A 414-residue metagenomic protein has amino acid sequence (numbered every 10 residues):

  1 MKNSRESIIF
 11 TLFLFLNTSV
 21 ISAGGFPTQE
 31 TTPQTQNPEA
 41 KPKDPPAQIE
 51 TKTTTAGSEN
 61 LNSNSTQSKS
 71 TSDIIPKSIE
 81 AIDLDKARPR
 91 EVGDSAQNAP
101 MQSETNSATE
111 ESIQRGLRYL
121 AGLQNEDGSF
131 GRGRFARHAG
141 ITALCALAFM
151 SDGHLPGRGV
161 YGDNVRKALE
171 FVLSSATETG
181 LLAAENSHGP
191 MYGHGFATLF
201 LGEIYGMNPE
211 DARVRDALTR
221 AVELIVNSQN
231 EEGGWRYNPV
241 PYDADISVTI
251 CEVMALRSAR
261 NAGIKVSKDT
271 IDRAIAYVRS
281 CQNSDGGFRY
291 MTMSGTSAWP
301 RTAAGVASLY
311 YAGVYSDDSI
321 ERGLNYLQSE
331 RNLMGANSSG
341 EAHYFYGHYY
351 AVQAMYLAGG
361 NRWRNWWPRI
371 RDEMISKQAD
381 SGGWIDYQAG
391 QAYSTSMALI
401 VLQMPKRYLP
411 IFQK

Functional and structural regions predicted by a protein language model:
M1-Q29: Sec-dependent N-terminal signal peptides
A23-N64: N-terminal propeptides/low-complexity segments immediately following signal peptides in secreted or periplasmic proteins
F26, Q413-K414: Short, solvent-exposed mixed-charge patches
S68-R115, S129-N164, T177-E223, N227-R273 (+2 more regions): An alpha-helical repeat/solenoid feature that recognizes helix-turn-helix modules
Q124-E126: N-terminal capping segment at the start of a domain
L169-V172: Patatin-like phospholipase
I375-A379: Predominantly the C-terminal beta-signal and adjacent terminal strand-loop region of outer-membrane beta-barrel
